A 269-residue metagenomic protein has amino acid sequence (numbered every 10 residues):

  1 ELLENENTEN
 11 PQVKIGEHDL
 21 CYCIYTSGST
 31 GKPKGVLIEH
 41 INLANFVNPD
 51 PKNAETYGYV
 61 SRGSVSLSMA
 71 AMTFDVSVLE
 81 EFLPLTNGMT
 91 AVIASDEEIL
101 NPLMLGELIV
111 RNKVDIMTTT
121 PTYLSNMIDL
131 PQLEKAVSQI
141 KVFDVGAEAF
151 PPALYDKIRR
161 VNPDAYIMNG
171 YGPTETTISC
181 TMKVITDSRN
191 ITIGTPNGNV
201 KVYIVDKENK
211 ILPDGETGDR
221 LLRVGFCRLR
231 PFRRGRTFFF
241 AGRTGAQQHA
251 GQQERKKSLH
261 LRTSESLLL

Functional and structural regions predicted by a protein language model:
L3-D214, D219-L222: Motif- and composition-driven signal specific to adenylation
V224-R233: N-terminal helix-forming leader/targeting segments
T237, A241-A246, T263: Ala/Thr-enriched low-complexity intrinsically disordered regions
Q247-R255: Short, charge-rich patches within N-terminal targeting peptides
E254-K257, E265: Intrinsically disordered, low-complexity polyampholyte segments enriched for Lys and acidic residues
